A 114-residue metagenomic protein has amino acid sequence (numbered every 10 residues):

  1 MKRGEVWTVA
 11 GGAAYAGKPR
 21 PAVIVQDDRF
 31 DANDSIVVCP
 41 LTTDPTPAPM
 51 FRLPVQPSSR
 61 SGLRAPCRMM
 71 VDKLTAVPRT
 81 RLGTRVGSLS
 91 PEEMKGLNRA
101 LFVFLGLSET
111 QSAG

Functional and structural regions predicted by a protein language model:
M1-G114: Conserved functional hotspots at enzyme active or ligand-binding sites that engage polyanionic ligands
